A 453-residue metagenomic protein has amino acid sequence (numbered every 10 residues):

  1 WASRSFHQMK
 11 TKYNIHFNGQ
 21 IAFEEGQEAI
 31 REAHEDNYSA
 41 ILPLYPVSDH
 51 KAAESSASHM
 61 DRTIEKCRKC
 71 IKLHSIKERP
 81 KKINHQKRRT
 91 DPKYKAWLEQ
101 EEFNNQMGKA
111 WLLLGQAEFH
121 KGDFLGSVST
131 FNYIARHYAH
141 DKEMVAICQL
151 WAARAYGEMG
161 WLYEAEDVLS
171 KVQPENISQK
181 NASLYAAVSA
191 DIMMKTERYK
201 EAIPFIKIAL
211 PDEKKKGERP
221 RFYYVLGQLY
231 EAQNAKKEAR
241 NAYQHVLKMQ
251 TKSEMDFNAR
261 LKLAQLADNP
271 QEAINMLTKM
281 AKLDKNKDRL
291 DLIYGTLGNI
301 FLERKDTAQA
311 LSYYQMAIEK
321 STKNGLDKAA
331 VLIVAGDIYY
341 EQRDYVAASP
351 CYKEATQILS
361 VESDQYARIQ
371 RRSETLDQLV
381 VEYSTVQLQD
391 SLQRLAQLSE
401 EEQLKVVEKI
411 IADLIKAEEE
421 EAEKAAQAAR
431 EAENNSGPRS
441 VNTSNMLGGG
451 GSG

Functional and structural regions predicted by a protein language model:
W1-G453: Acidic, polar-rich low-complexity tracts and alpha-helical solenoid repeat scaffolds
